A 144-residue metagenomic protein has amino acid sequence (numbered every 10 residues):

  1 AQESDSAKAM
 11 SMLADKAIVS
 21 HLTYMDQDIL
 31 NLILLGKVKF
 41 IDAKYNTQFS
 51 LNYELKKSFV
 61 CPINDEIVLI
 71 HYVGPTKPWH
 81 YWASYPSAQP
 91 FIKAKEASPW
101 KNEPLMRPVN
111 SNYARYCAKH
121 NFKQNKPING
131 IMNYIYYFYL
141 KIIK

Functional and structural regions predicted by a protein language model:
Q2-K144: A glycosyltransferase accessory/donor-loop signature
